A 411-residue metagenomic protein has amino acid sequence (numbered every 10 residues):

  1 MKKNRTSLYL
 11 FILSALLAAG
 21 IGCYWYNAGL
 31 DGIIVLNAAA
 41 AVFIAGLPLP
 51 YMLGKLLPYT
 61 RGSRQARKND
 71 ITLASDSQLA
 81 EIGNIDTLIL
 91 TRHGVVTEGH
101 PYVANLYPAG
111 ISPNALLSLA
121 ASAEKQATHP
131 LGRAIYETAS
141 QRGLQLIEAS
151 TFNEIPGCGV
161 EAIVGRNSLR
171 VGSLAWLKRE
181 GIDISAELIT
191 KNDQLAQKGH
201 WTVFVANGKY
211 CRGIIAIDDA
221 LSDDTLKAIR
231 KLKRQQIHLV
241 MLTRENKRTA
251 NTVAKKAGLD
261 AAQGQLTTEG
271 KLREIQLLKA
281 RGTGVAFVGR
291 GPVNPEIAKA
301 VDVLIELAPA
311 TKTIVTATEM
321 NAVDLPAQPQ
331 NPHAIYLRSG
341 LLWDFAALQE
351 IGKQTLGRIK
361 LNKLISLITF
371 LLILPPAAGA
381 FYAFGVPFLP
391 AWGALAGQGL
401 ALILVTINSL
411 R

Functional and structural regions predicted by a protein language model:
K2-R5, G22-I34, A38-A45, Y51 (+4 more regions): Membrane-embedded alpha-helical bundles of multi-pass transporters
L16-G22: Hydrophobic core of alpha-helical transmembrane segments in multi-pass integral membrane proteins
P48-P50, P58, Q145, W201 (+4 more regions): Residue-level detector of anion-binding/catalytic polar loops
P50-A123: Conserved catalytic phosphorylation-site environment of P-type ATPases
K55, T243-E245, A401: Conserved phosphate-coupling serine/threonine residues in phosphotransfer and NTP-handling enzymes
V95-V96, C211, I403: Hydrophobic "anchor" residues
Y107-Q235, K247, K256-E269, E274-I275: P-type ATPase nucleotide-binding
V164-R166, N207-L361: Conserved ATP-binding TGD loop and adjacent catalytic N/P-domain core of P-type ATPases
